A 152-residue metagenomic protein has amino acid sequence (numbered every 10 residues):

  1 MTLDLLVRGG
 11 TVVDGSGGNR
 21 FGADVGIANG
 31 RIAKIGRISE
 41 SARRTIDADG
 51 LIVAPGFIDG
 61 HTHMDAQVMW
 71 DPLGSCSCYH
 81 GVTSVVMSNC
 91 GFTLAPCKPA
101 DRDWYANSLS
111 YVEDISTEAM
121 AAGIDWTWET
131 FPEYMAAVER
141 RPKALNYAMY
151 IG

Functional and structural regions predicted by a protein language model:
M1-G56: Histidine-rich, glycine-flanked metal-binding segment
T11, T62, T83: Ser/Thr-centric signal marking residues that sit in or immediately flank functional binding/regulatory motifs
S16, G36, A66-V68, V86: Activation segment
I32, H61, G91: Active-site pre-Tyr helix/loop in NAD(P)-dependent dehydrogenases
T45, D65, P96-C97: Short Asp/Glu-rich motifs
L51-I58, N146-G152: N-terminal small/glycine-rich loop or linker at the start of catalytic domains across soluble metabolic enzymes
V53-C76: Di-metal (Zn2+ and/or Mg2+/Mn2+) metal-binding site signature of metallo-dependent hydrolases with the MBL/beta-CASP
W70-G152: Divalent-metal coordination cores built from histidine and acidic residues
